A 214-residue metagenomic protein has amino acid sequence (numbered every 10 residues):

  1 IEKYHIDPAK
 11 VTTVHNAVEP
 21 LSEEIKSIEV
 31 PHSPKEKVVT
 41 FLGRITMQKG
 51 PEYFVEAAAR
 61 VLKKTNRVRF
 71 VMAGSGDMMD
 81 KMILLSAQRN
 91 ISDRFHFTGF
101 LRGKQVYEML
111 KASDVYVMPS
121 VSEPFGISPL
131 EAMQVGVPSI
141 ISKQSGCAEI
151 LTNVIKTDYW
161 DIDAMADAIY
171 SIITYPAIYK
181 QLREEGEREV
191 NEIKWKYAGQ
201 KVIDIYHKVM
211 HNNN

Functional and structural regions predicted by a protein language model:
I1-V11, P20: A short, active-site helix/loop in glycosyltransferases that binds the activated sugar's phosphate group
A17: Carbohydrate-associated surface elements
H32-A58, R183: Conserved donor-binding/catalytic core segment of Leloir-type glycosyltransferases
I83-L101: Nucleotide-activated donor-binding/catalytic signature segment of Leloir-type glycosyltransferases, i.e., the conserved
F100-L101, E108-S113: Short alpha-helical donor nucleotide-sugar binding micro-motif in glycosyltransferases
V121: Aromatic "clamp/platform" in nucleotide-sugar-dependent glycosyltransferases that forms part of the donor/acceptor
P138-I141: Short hydrophobic beta-strand element within catalytic cores of glycosyltransferases and related nucleotide-activated
V154-D163, S171-P176: Conserved acidic donor-binding segment of nucleotide-sugar-dependent glycosyltransferases
